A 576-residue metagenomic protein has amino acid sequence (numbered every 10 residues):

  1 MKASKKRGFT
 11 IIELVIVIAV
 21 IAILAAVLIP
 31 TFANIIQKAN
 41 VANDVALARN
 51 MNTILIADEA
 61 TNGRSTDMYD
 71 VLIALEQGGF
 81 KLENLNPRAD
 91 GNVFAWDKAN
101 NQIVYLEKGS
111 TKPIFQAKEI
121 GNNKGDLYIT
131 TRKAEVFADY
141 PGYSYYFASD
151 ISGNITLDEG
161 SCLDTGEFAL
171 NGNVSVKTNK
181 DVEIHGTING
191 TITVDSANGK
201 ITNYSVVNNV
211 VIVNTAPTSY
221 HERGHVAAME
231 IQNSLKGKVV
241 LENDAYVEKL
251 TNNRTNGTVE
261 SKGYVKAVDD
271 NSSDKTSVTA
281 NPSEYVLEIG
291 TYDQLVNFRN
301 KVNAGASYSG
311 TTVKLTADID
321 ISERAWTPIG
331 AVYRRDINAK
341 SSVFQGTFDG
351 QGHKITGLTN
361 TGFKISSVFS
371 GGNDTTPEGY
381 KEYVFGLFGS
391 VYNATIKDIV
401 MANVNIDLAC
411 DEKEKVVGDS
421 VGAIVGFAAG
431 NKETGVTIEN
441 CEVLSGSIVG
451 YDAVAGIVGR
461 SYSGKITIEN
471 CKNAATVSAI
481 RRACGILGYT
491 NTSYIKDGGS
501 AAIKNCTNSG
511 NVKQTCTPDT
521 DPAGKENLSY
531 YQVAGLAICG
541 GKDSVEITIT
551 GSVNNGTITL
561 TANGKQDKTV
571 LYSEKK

Functional and structural regions predicted by a protein language model:
M1-S4: N-terminal secretory signal peptides that target proteins for export/translocation
K6-A33: N-terminal single-pass transmembrane signal-anchor helix
I29-D44: Sec-dependent signal peptide cleavage junction
N40-S65: Membrane-proximal N-terminal amphipathic helix
D58, L235, A245, V278-A280: General marker for long, soluble alpha-helical cores
G63-T131: Extracellular/periplasmic head regions of type IV pilus-like filament subunits
L127-A169, N173-H185, T193-S196, I212-N214 (+1 more regions): Surface-exposed repetitive/solenoidal architectures
I151-G153, L170-G172, T187-G190, N198 (+6 more regions): Short "repeat-start/strand-capping" segments in structured domains, especially the N-termini of parallel beta-helix
